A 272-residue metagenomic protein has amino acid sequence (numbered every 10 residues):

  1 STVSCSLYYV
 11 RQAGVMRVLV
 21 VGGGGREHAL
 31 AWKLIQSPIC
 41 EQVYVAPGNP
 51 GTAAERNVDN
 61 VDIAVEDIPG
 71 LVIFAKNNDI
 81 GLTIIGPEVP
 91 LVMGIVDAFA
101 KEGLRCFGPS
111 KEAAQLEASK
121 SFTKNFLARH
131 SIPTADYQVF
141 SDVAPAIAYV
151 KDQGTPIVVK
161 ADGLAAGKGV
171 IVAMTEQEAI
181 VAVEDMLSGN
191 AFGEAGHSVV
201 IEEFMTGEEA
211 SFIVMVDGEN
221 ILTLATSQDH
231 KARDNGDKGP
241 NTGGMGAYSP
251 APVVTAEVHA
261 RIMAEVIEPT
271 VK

Functional and structural regions predicted by a protein language model:
Y9-K111: ATP-binding N-terminal substructure of ATP-dependent carboxylate-amine bond-forming enzymes
V20, V45-A46, I84-I85, C106-P109 (+5 more regions): General beta-strand structural signal in soluble alpha/beta enzymes
A54-R56, G70-V72, Q115-S121, D234-N235: Short, charged, surface-exposed secondary-structure boundary motifs
N60-E66, Q138-D142, A173: Short acidic-hydrophobic, aromatic-tinged amphipathic segments that line or gate anion-handling sites
F107-G169: A conserved helix-loop-beta module that forms one wall/lid of the active-site cleft in ATP-utilizing catalytic domains
A173-K272: Internal nucleotide-binding/catalytic subdomain
